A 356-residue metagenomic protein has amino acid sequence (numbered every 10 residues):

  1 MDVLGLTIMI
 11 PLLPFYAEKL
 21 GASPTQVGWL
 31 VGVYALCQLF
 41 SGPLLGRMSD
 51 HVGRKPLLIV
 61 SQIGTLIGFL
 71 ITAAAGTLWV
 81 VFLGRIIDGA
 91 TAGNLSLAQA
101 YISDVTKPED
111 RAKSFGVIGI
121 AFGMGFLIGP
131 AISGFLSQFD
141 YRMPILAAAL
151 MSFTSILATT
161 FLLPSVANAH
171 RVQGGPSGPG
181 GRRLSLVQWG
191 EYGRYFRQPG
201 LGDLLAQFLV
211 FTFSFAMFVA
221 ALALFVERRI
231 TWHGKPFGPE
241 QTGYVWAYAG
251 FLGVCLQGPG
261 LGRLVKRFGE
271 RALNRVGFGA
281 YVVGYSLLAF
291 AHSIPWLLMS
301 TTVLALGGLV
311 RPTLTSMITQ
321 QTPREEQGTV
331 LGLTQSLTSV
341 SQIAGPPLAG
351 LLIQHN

Functional and structural regions predicted by a protein language model:
T7, A35-P43, G93, F126-L127 (+4 more regions): Residue-level signature of mid-helix packing/kink "hotspots" within the transmembrane helices of 12-pass Major
P11-T25, A220-Q241: Short amphipathic helix-loop junctions that connect adjacent transmembrane helices in Major Facilitator Superfamily/SLC
L39-L78: Conserved MFS/SLC helix-loop-helix module at the cytosolic interface between two early adjacent transmembrane helices
G42-V52, L256-E270, I353: Helix-to-loop junctions at the C-terminal end of transmembrane segments in multipass secondary transporters
G84-G123: Cytoplasmic helix-loop-helix junction between adjacent transmembrane helices in 12-TM secondary transporters
I118-F161: Helix-loop-helix hairpin linking two adjacent transmembrane segments in secondary transporters
P164-A206: Juxtamembrane intracellular "pre-TM" segments in multi-pass secondary transporters
R271-L314: C-terminal transmembrane helical hairpin of 12-TM major facilitator-type secondary transporters
